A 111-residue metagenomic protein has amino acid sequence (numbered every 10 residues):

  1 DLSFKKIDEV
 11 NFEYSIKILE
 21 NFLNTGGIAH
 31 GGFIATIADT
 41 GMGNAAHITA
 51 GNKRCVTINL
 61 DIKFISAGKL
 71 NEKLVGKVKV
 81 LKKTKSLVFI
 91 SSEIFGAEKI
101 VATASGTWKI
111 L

Functional and structural regions predicted by a protein language model:
D1-A29: Catalytic strand-loop segment that frames the active site of acyl-thioester-processing enzymes
L2, I62, S92: Hydrophobic/aromatic beta-strand elements that line small-molecule binding cavities or substrate pockets in beta-rich
S3-K5, R54, S66, V80: Short secondary-structure boundary/capping segments
F4, T57-N59, F89, T103: Hydrophobic residues on conserved beta-strands that form the core of alpha/beta folds
I16-I18, F64, I110: Hydrophobic residues in beta-strands and at strand termini
G26-G43: Compact, glycine-rich, soluble single-domain proteins
N44-L74: Hydrophobic beta-strand-centered segment that forms part of the acyl-chain substrate-binding groove
G68-V75, K79-L111: HotDog/MaoC-like acyl-thioester-processing domains
